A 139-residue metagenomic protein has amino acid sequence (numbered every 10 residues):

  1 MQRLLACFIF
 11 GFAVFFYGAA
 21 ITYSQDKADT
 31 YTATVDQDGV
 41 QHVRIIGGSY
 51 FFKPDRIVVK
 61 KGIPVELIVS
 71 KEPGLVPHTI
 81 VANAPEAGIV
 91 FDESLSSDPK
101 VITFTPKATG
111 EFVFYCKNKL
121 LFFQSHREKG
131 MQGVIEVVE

Functional and structural regions predicted by a protein language model:
M1-R44, E139: Extracytoplasmic entry segments of secretory-pathway proteins
K27-T32, F51, S94-E139: Extracellular/periplasmic metallocenter environments
Y31-P64: N-terminal edge beta-strand
H42, R56, T79, V101-T103 (+1 more regions): Well-ordered beta-strand positions in beta-sheet-rich domains
G47-S49, V69-P73, P106: Non-cytosolic beta-sheet module surface loops
P64, L75-T79, E111: Exposed beta-strand and adjacent loop surfaces of beta-rich binding modules that mediate intermolecular recognition
E72-S96, F123-M131: Histidine- and aromatic-enriched segments that form or immediately flank copper-ligand environments
